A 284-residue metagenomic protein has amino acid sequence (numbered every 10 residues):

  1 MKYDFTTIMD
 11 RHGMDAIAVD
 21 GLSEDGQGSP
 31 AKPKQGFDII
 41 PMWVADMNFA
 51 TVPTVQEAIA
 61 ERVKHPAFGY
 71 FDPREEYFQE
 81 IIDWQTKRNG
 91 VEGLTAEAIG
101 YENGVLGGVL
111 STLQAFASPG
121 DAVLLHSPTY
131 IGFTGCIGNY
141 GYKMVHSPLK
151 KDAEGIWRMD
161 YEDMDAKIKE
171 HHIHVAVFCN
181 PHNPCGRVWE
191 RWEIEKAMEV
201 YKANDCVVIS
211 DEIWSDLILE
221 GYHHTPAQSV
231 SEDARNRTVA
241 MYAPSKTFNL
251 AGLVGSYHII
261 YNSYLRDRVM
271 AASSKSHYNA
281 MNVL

Functional and structural regions predicted by a protein language model:
K2-G104, S111: N-terminal small-domain helix-loop-helix segment of the aminotransferase-like
I40-M42, L124, V145, I209 (+2 more regions): Hydrophobic/aromatic beta-strand patches that form the interior of the parallel beta-sheet core in alpha/beta enzyme
F49, W157, G186, E190 (+2 more regions): Nucleotide-sugar-dependent glycosyltransferase donor-binding/catalytic pocket residues
V52, Q56, F78-Q79, H224 (+3 more regions): A general structural signal for well-ordered alpha-helical segments in protein cores
F68-E199, D216-D233, V239: Conserved core of the PLP fold type I
N180, V208-I209: Residue-level marker for buried hydrophobic side chains located in beta-strands that build the well-ordered beta-sheet
E212: Walker B catalytic acidic pair
R237-L284: PLP-dependent aminotransferase class I/II
